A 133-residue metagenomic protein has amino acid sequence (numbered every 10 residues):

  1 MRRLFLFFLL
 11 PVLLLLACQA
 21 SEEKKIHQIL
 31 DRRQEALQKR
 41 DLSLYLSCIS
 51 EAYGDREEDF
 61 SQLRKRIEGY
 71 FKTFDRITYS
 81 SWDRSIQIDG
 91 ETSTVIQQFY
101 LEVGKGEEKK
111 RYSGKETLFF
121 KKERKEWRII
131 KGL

Functional and structural regions predicted by a protein language model:
M1-L4: Positively charged n-region of N-terminal signal peptides that target proteins for export
F7-L15: Bacterial N-terminal signal peptides
L16-S47, R64: Short, low-complexity N-terminal intrinsically disordered segments enriched in polar/charged residues
Q19, T94, R111-L133: Short beta-strand edge/turn micro-motifs at domain boundaries
C48-F60: A short gly/proline-enriched turn/hairpin at secondary-structure junctions
E58, Q98, G132: Surface loops and adjacent helix of pleckstrin homology
R66-K110: Surface-exposed, charged secondary-structure patches
